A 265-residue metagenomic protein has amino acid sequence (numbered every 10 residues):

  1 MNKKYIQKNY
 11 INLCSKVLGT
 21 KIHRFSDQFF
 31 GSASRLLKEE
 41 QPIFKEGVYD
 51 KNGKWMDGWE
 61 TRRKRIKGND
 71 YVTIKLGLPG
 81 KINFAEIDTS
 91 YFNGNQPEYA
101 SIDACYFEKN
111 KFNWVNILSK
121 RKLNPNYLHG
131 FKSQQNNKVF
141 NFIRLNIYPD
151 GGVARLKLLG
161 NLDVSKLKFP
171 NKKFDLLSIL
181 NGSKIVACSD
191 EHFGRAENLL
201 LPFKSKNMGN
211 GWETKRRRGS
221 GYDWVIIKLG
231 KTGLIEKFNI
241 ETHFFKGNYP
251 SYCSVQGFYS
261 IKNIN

Functional and structural regions predicted by a protein language model:
M1-Y71, K75, L159-G230, K246-N248: Disordered, acidic Ser/Thr/Pro-rich linker "stalks" and the adjacent N-terminal cap of the next globular domain
K54-I74, I82-Y91, N95-L145, G209-I227 (+2 more regions): A cross-kingdom feature marking solvent-exposed beta-strand/loop segments within repeated, beta-rich binding/scaffold
Y91, P149, L162, F244: Flexible, active-site-proximal loop/turn residues at the rims of small-molecule/cofactor binding pockets and catalytic
C105, Y148, L159: Mid-sequence acidic-hydrophobic segments that form the walls of catalytic/ligand-binding cavities or oligomerization
S133-N137, V153-L159: Eukaryotic regulatory low-complexity N-terminal regions enriched in Ser/Thr, Pro, acidic
R144-G152: Short beta-strand-plus-loop segments that form exposed binding edges in beta-rich domains
